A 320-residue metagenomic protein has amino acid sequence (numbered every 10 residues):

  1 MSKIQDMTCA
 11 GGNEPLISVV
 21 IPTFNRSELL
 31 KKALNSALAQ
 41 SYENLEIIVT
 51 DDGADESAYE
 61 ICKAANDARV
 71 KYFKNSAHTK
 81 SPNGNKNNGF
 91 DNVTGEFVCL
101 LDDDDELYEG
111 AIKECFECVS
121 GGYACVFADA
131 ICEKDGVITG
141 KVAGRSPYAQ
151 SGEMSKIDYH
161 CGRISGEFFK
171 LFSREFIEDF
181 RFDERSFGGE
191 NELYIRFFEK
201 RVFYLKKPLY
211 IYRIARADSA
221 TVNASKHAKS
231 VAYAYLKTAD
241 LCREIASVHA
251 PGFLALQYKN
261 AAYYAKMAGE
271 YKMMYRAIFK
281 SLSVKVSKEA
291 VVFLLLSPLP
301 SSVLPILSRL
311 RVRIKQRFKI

Functional and structural regions predicted by a protein language model:
K3-D6, G11-G12, K207-I320: C-terminal subregions of glycosyltransferases and related glycan-biosynthesis enzymes
E14-S18, L38-V49, A68-K71: Short loop->beta transition adjacent to catalytic acidic/histidine clusters or analogous donor-positioning motifs
N25-A39: Short, well-formed alpha-helical segments that are part of the catalytic scaffolds of diverse glycosyltransferases
S36, D51-I61, A77-T79, D102: A conserved acidic beta->alpha catalytic loop
D67, G84-N87, Y108, I112-R181: Flexible acidic/His/Gly-enriched loops in nucleotide-sugar-dependent glycosyltransferase catalytic domains
N75-V93: Glycine-rich, basic loop-to-helix element that forms the pyrophosphate-binding segment of sugar-nucleotide handling
V98: Short aromatic/hydrophobic "clamp" motif used to bind/position activated sugar donors
P147-A224: Conserved nucleotide-sugar donor-binding catalytic segment
